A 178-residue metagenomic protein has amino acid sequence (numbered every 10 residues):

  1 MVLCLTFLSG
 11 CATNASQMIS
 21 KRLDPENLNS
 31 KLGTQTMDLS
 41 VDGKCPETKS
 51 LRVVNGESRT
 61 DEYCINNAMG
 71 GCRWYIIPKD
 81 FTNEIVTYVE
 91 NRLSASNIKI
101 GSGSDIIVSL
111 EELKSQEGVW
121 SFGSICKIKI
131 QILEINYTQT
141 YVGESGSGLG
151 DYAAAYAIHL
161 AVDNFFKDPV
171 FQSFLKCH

Functional and structural regions predicted by a protein language model:
M1-A12: Sec-dependent bacterial lipoprotein signal peptides
L3-L5, G43-C45, I100, Q131-L133: A generic structural signal for short, solvent-exposed coil/turn residues that cap or connect secondary-structure
L8, K31, V41, V54 (+2 more regions): Intrinsically disordered, low-complexity segments enriched in small/polar residues
C11-N83, T87, F174-H178: A structural "domain/chain start" motif
T13-E26, V86-T87, N91-L149: Surface-exposed short loop/turn segments
Y63-P78, L133-K176: Short secondary-structure boundary motifs at beta->alpha junctions and helix caps
T82-V86, E90, H159-V162: Extracytoplasmic/secreted envelope proteins and their assembly/folding machinery, especially bacterial periplasmic
